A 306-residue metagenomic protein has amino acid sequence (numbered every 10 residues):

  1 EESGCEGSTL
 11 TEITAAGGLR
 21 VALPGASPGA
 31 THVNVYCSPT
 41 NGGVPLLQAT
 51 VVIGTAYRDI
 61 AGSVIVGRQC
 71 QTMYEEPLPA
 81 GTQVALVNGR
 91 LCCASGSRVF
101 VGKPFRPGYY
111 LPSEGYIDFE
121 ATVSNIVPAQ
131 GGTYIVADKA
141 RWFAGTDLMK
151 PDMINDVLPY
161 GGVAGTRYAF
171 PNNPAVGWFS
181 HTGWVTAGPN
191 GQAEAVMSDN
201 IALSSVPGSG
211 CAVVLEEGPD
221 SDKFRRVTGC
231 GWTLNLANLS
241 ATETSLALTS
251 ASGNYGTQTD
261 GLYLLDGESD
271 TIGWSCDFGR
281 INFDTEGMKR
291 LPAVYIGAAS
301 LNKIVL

Functional and structural regions predicted by a protein language model:
E1-S97, P104-E114: Disordered, low-complexity "stalk" and linker segments at domain junctions of extracellular and cell-surface proteins
E2-T9, G42-T50, K150-D152, A193-V196 (+1 more regions): Surface-exposed loop/edge segments in extracytoplasmic proteins
S3-G4, E75-L148, E217, K223-F224 (+2 more regions): N-terminal beta-propeller domains
G18, P159-L306: Beta-sheet repeat architectures centered on beta-propellers
A26-T31, A137-D138, G297-K303: Short proline/glycine-enriched turn/loop motifs at strand-loop junctions of beta-rich domains
C37, D138-K139, H181-G183: Extracellular/lumenal glycan-associated surfaces
T50-V52, G115-F119, N155-G161, A202-S205: Surface loop/turn motifs at the tips and blade-to-blade linkers of beta-strand repeat domains
A144-Y160: Alpha-helical scaffold segments that mediate packing/assembly in large oligomeric complexes
